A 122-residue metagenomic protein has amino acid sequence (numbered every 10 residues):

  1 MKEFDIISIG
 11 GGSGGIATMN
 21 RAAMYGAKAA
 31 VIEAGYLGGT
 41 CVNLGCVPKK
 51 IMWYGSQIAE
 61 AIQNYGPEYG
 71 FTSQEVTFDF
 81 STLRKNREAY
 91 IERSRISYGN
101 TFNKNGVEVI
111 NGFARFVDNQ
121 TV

Functional and structural regions predicted by a protein language model:
M1-G14: Beta1/beta-strand and adjacent pyrophosphate-binding region of the FAD-binding site in flavoprotein oxidoreductases
K2-E3, N20-A27, I32-V122: Glycine-rich flavin
A17: Short alpha-helical segment within the catalytic ATP-binding CA
